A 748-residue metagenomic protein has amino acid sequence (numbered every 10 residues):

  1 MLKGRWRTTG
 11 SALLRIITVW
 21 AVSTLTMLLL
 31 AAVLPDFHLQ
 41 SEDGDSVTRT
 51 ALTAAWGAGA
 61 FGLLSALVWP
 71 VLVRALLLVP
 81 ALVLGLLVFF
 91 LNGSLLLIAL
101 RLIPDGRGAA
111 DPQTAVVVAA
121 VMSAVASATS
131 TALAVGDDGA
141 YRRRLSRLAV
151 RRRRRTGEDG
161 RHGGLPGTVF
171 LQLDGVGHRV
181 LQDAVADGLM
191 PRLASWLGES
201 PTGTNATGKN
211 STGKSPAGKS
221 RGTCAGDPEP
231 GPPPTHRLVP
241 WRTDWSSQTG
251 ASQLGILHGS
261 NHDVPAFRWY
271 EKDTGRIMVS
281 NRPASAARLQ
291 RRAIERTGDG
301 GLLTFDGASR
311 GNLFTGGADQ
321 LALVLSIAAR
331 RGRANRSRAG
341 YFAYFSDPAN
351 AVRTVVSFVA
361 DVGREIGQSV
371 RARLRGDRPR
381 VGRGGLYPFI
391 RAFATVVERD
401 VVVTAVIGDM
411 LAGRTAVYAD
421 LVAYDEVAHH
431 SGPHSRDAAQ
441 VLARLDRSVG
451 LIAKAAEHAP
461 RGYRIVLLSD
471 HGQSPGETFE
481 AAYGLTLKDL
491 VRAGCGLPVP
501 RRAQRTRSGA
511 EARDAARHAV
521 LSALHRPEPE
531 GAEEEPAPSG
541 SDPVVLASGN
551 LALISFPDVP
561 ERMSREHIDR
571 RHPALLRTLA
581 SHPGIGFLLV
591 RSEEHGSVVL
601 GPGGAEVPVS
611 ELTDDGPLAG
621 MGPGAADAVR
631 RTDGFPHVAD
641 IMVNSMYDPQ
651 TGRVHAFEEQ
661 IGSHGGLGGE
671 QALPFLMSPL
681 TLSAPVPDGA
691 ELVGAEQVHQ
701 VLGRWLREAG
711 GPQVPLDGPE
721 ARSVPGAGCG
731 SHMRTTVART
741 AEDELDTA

Functional and structural regions predicted by a protein language model:
M1-T114, A128-L133, D137: Juxtamembrane/disordered regions of integral membrane proteins
V135-A140, L257-G432, L553-F556, G604-A619 (+3 more regions): His/Asp/Glu-rich, glycine-adjacent segments that coordinate divalent cations and/or stabilize oxyanion chemistry on
Y141-T202, G226-P233, A481-A482: Active-site-proximal N-terminal segment of extracellular/periplasmic enzymes that hydrolyze or transfer
H178-G208, G222-T354, V499-P557, R562-S564 (+1 more regions): Active-site nucleophile/metal-coordination loop of metallo-enzymes that catalyze phosphate/sulfate and related
G198-R237, D717-E744: Intrinsically disordered, low-complexity terminal tails and inter-domain linkers enriched for S/T/G/P/D/E
T274, N281-R288, R292-D299, D306 (+9 more regions): Active-site neighborhoods of enzymes that stabilize oxyanions during catalysis
V396-V397, V401, D409, Y424-I465 (+1 more regions): A long, amphipathic alpha-helix that forms part of the scaffold/cap immediately adjacent to metal-dependent active
D446-Y483, S597-L600: Metal-dependent active-site segment of extracytoplasmic phospho-/sulfohydrolases and closely related
